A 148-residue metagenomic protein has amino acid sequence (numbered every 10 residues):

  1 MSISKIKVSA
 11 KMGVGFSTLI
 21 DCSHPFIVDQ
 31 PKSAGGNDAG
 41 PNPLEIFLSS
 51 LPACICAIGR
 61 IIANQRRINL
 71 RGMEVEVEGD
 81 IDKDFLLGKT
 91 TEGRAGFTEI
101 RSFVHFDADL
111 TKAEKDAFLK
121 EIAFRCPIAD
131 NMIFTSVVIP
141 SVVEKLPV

Functional and structural regions predicted by a protein language model:
M1-S49, I61-V148: Extended beta-strand/beta-hairpin segments
L51-I55: Alpha-helical metal-binding/catalytic segments enriched in His/Glu/Asp
C56, R60: Alpha-helical segments that scaffold the active site and NAD(P)H-binding pocket of short-chain dehydrogenase/reductase
